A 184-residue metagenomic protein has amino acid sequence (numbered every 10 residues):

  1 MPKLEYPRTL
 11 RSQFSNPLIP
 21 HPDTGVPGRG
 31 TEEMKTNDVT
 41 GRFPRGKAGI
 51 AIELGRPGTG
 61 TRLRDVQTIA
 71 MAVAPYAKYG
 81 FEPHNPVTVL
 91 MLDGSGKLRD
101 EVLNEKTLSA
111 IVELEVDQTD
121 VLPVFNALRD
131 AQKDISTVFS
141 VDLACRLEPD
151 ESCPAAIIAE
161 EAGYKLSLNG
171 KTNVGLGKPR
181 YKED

Functional and structural regions predicted by a protein language model:
M1-R8: Iron-sulfur cluster-binding cysteine motifs and their immediate structural context in ferredoxin-like electron-transfer
K3, K78-T88, T137-C145: Flexible, glycine/charged-enriched surface loops at secondary-structure junctions
T9-G49, G58, L63-A74, L103-N104 (+1 more regions): Long, contiguous binding/interaction regions
S12-Q13, G80-E101: Ser/Thr-rich, low-complexity intrinsically disordered terminal regions
E82-H84, V121-V124: Extracellular EGF-like repeat architecture and associated secretion/anchoring segments
K106-A110: Flexible loop/N-cap segments at domain edges
L114-V121: Helix N-cap motif at beta-to-alpha junctions
